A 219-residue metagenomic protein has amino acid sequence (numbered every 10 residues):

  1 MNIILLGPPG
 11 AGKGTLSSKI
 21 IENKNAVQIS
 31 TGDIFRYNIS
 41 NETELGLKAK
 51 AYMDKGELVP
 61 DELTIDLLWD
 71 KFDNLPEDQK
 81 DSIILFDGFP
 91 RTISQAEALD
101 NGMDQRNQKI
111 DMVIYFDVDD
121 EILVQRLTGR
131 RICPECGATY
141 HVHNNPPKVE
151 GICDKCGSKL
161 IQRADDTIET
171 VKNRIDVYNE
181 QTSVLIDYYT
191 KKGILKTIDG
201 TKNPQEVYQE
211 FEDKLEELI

Functional and structural regions predicted by a protein language model:
M1-I219: Glycine-rich phosphate-binding loop of ATP-dependent small-molecule kinases
